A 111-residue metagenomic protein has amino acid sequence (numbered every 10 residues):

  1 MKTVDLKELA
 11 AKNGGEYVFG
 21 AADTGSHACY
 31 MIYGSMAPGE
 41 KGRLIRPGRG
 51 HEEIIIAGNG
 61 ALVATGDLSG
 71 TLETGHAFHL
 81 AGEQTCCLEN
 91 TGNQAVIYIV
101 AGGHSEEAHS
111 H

Functional and structural regions predicted by a protein language model:
M1, A10-E16, A64-T71, H76: Generic structural signal for short, solvent-exposed loop/turn connectors between secondary structure elements
M1-Y30, R43-L44, S110-H111: A short, N-terminal "cap"/entry segment at the start of jelly-roll beta-barrel domains of the cupin/DSBH fold
F19-A21, M31, G60, G75 (+1 more regions): Short, acidic/polar N-cap/turn motifs at the starts of alpha helices
S26-C29, M36-K41, G60-A61, H104-E107: Short, charged/polar surface micro-motifs in flexible loops or helix N-caps
H27, S69, T74, G82-A108: Ligand-binding loop in jelly-roll beta-barrel domains
I32-G34, I55: Conserved hydrophobic/aromatic positions in well-ordered beta-strands
K41-T74, Q84: A short beta-strand-loop-beta hairpin characteristic of the jelly-roll/cupin
